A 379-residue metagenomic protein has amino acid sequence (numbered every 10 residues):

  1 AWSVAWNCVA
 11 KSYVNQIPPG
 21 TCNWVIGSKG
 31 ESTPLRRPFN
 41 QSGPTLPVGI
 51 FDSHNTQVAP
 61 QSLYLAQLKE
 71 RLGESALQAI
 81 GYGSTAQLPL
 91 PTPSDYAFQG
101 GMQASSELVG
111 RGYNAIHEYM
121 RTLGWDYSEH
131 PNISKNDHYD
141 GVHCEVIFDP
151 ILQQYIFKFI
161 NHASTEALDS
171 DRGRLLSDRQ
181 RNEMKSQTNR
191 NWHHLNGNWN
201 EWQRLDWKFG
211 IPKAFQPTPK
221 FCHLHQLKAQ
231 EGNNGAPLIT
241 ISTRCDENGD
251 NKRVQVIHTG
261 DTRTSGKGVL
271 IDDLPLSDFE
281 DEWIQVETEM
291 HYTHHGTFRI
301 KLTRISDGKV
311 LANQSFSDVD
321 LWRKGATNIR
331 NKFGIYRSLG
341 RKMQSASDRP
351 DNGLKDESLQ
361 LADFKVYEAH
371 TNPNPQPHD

Functional and structural regions predicted by a protein language model:
A1-T92: Extracellular beta-rich repeat passengers
P93-I284, M290-R299, R304-D379: Low-complexity, Ser/Thr/Pro/Gly-rich disordered linker/stalk regions
